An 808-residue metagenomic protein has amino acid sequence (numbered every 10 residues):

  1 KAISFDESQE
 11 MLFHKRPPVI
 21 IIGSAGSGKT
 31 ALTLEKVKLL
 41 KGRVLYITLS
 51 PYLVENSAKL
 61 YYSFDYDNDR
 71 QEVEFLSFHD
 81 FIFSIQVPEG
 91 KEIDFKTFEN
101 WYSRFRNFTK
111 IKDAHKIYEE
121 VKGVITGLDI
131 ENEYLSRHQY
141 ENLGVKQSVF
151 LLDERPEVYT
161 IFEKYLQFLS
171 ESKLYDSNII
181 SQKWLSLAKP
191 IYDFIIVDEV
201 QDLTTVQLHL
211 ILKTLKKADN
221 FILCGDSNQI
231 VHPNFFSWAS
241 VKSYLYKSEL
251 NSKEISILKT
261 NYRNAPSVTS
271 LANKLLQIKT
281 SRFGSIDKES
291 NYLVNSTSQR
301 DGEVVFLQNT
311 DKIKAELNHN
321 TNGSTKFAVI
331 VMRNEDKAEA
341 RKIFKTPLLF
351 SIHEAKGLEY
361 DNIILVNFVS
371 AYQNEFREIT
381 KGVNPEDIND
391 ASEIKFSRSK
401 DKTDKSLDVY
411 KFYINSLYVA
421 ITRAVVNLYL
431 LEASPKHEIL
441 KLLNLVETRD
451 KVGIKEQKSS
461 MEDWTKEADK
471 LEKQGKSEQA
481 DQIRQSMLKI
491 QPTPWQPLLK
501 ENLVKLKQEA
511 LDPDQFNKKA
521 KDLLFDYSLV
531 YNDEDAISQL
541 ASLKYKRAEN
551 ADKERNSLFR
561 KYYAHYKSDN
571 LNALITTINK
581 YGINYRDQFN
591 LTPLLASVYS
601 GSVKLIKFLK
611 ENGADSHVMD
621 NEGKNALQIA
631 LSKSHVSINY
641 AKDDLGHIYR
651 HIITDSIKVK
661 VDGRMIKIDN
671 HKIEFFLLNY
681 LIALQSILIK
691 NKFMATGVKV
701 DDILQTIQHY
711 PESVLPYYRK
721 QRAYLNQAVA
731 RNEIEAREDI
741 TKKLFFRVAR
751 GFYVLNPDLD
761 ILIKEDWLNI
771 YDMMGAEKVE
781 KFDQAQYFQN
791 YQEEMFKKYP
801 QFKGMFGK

Functional and structural regions predicted by a protein language model:
A2, E7, P18-R43, L49-G90 (+7 more regions): Conserved helicase motor core of SF1/SF2 NTP-dependent helicases
Q71, K91-L174, R750: Coupling/switch/interface segments within P-loop NTPase motor domains and analogous charged loops in nucleic-acid
D552-A564, N584-A596, M619-S632: Ankyrin-repeat boundary/"N-cap" motif
N570-A573, K604-L605, I638: Conserved ankyrin/ankyrin-like repeat signature
L574-I583, K607-D615, D643-I652: Ankyrin repeat domain, specifically the short helix-to-loop turn at the C-terminus of the second helix of each repeat
R664-V698, D702-T706, Y710-E712: Positively charged, polyanion-binding regions of nucleic-acid-associated proteins
A723-L768: Charged low-complexity interaction tracts in eukaryotic proteins
